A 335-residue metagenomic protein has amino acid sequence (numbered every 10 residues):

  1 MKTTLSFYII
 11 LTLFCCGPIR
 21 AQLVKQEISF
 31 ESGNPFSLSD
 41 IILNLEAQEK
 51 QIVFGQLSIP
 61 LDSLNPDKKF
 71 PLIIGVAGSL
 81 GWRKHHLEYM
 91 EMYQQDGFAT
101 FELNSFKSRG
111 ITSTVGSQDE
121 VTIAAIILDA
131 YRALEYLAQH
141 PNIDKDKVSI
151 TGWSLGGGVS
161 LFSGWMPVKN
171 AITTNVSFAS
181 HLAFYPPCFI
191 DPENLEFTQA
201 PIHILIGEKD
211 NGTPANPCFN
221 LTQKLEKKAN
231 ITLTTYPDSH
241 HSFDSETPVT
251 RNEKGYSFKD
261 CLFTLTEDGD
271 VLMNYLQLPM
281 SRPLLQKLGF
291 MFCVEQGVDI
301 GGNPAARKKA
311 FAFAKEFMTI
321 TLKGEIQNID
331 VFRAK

Functional and structural regions predicted by a protein language model:
Q22-K68: N-terminal cap/lid segment of alpha/beta-hydrolase-fold proteins
D67-G78: Short beta-strand element of the alpha/beta-hydrolase
S79-L87, E91-Q95, S105-A125, S163-V168 (+1 more regions): Cap/lid segment of the alpha/beta-hydrolase catalytic domain
Q118-P141, F162: Alpha/beta-hydrolase active-site loop
N142-S154: Alpha/beta-hydrolase fold nucleophile elbow
T198, I204-I206: Short beta-strand/loop motif that positions the catalytic acidic residue of the alpha/beta-hydrolase fold
A200, T213-K224, P248: Short alpha-helix in the alpha/beta-hydrolase fold that links the catalytic acid
N230-K335: C-terminal catalytic histidine-bearing segment of alpha/beta-hydrolase fold enzymes
